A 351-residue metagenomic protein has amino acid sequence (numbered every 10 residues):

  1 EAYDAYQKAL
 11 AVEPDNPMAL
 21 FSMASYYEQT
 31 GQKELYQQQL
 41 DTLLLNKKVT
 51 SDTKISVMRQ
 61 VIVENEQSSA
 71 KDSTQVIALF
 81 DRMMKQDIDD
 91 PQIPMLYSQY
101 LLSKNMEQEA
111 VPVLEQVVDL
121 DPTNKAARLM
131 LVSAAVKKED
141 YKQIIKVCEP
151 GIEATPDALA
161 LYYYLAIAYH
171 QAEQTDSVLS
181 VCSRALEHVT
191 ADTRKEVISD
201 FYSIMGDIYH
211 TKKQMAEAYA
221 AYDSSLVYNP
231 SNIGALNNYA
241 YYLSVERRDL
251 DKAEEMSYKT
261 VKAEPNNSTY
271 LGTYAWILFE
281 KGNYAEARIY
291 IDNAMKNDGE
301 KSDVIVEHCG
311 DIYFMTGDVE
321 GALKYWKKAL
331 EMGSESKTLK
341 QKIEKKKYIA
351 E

Functional and structural regions predicted by a protein language model:
E1-T316, K324-E351: Alpha-solenoid helical repeat scaffolds
E320: Residues that scaffold, gate, or flank divalent-cation-dependent active/transport sites
